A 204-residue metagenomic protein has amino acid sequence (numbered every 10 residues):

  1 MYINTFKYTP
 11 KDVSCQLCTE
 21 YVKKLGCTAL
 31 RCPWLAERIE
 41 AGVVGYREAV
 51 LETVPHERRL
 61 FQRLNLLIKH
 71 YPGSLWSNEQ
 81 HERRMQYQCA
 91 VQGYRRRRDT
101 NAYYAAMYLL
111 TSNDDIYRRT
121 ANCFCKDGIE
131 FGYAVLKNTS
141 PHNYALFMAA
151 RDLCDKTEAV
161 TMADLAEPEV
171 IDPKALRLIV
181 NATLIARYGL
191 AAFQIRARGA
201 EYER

Functional and structural regions predicted by a protein language model:
M1-N138, A159-R204: Extended, charge-biased low-complexity segments that typically form long amphipathic alpha-helices/coiled-coils
N143-L146: Long, hydrophobic alpha/beta structural blocks
C154-E158: GHKL/Bergerat-fold ATPase module
